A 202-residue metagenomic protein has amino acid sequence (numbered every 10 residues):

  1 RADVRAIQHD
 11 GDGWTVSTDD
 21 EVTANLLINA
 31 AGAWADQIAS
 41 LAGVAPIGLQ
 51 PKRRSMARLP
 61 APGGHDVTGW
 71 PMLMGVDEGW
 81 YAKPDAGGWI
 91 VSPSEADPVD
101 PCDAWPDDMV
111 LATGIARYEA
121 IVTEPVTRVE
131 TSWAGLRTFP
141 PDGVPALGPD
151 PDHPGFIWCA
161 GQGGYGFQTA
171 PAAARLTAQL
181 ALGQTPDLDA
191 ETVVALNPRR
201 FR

Functional and structural regions predicted by a protein language model:
R1-W14: A conserved short coil-to-beta-strand element within the FAD-binding core of flavoproteins
D3, D20-E21, E78, G87: Well-ordered beta-strand scaffold positions
D3-A6, T23, R128: Residues located in well-ordered beta-strands
H9, D100-W105, Q168-A170: A short, polar/proline- and glycine-enriched secondary-structure boundary/capping micro-motif
S17-L26, A30: Core beta-strand elements of the Rossmann-like FAD/NAD(P) dinucleotide-binding domain in flavoenzyme oxidoreductases
A31-G155: Active-site substrate-recognition segment that forms the wall of the catalytic cavity or substrate channel
E119-R202: C-terminal catalytic lobe of FAD-dependent flavoproteins
